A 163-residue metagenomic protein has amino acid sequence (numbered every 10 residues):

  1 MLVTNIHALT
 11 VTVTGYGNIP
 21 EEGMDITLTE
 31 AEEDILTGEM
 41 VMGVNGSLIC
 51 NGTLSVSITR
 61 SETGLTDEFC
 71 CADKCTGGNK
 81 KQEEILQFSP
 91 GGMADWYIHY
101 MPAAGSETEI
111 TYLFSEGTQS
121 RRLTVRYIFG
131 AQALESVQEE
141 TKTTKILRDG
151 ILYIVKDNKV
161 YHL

Functional and structural regions predicted by a protein language model:
M1-L9: Sec-dependent, cleavable N-terminal signal peptides
A8-I49: Beta-sheet-dominated interaction scaffolds and their linkers
G15, S120-G130: C-terminal edge beta-strand
I49-M93: Surface-exposed binding patches on compact interaction domains or structured appendages
P90-A103: Short, hydrophobic beta-strand segments
G105-T118: A short beta-strand micro-motif common to beta-rich folds, especially ectodomain repeats
R126-N158: Residue-level detector of functionally pivotal "anchor" positions at catalytic/ligand-binding pockets or at interdomain
V160-L163: Surface-exposed loop/turn elements that mediate protein-protein interactions on large endomembrane-trafficking
